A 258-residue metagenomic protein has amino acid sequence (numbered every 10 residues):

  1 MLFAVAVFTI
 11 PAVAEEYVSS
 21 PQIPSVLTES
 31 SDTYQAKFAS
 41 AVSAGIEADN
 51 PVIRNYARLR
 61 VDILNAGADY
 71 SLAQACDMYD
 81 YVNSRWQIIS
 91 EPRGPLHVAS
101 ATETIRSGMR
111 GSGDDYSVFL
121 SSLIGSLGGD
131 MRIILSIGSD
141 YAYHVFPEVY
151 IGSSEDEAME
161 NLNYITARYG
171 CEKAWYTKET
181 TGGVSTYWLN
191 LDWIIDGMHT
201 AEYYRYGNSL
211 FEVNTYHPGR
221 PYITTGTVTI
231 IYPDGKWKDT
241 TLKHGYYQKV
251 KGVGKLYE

Functional and structural regions predicted by a protein language model:
M1-E258: A structural boundary/capping signal
